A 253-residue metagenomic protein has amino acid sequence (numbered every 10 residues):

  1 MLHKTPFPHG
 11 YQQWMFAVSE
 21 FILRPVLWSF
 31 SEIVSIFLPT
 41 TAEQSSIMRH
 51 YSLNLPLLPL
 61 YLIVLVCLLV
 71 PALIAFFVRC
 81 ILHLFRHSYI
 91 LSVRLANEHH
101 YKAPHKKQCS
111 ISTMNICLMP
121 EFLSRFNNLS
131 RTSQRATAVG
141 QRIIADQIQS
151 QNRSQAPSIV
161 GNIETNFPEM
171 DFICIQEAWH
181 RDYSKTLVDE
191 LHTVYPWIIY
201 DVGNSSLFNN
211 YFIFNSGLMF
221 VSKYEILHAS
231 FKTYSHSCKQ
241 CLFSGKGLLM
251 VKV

Functional and structural regions predicted by a protein language model:
M1-E190, G203-N210, N215: N-terminal, active-site-proximal structural segment of metallo-dependent hydrolase catalytic domains
K107, F214-G217, S244-L249: Residues that flank catalytic or metal-binding motifs in active/ligand-binding sites
C117, G203-N204, Y224, K232-S235: Short, solvent-exposed coil/turn elements at secondary-structure transition points
Q176, H192, F212-A229, V251-V253: Conserved beta strand-loop-helix elements of the APE1-like EEP
V194-D201: Eukaryotic non-catalytic protein-interaction modules, chiefly N-terminal intrinsically disordered
A229-V253: Active-site catalytic loop in hydrolytic enzyme cores
